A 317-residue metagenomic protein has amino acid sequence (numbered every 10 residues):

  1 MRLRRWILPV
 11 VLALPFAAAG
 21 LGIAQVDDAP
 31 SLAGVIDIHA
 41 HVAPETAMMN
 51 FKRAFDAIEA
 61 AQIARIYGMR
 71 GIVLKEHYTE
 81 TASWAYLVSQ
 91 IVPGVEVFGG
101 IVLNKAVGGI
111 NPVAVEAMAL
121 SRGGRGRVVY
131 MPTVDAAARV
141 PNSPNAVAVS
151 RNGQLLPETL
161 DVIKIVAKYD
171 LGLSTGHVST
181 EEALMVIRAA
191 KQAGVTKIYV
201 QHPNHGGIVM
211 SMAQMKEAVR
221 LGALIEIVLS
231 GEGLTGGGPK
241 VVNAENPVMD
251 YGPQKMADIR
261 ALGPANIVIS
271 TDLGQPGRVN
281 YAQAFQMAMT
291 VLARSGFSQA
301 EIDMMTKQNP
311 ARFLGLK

Functional and structural regions predicted by a protein language model:
M1-V10: Bacterial N-terminal signal peptides that target proteins for export
L3, A282-K317: Mid-to-C-terminal alpha-helical segments outside catalytic/metal-binding sites
P9-A19: Bacterial N-terminal signal peptides
I23-A47: Replace "His-x-His-based motif
A24-V26, A57-A61, A82-Y86, P112-R127 (+4 more regions): Histidine/acidic residue-rich metal-binding segments in metalloenzymes
H41, I58-A82, V95-K105, G126-A136 (+3 more regions): Divalent metal-dependent hydrolysis catalytic cores, especially in the metallo-beta-lactamase
V42-F55, R139-R151, V209, L234-N246: Acidic/histidine-rich helix-loop elements that form or flank divalent-metal/phosphate-binding sites at the catalytic
V228, P264-Y281: Short acidic/histidine-rich active-site segments
